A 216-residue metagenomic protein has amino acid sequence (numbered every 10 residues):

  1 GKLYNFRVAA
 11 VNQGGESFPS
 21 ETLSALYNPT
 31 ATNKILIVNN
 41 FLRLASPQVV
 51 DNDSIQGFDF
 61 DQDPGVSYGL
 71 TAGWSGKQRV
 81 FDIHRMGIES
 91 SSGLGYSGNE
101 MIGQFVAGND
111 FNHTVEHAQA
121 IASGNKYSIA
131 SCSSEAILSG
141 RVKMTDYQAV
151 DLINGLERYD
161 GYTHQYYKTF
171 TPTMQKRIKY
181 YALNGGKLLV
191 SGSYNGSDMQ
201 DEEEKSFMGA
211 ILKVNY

Functional and structural regions predicted by a protein language model:
A9, Q13, P19-Q148: Aromatic-Pro/Gly-enriched surface loop or interdomain linker that acts as a lid/target-recognition segment
S17-F18, T171: Ser/Thr-centered flexible coil motifs
V38-L42, C132-E135, L152-E157, N184 (+1 more regions): Active-site-proximal beta-strand/loop segments in catalytic clefts of secreted hydrolases
I129-S133, K143-H164, K168, A182: Low-complexity, intrinsically disordered regulatory segments enriched in Pro/Ser/Thr and acidic residues
E157-Y216: A glycine-rich, often tryptophan-bearing local segment used as a flexible ligand/cofactor-contacting loop or short
